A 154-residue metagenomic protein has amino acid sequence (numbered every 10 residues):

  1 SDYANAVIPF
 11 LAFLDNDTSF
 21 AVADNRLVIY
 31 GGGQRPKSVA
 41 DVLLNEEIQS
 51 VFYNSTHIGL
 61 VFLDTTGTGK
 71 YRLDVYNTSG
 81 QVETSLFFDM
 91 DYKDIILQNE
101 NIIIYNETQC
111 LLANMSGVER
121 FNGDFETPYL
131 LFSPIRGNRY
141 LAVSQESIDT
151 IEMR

Functional and structural regions predicted by a protein language model:
S1-A4, A23-N45, G67-F88, T108-E126 (+1 more regions): Surface-exposed loop/turn elements that mediate protein-protein interactions on large endomembrane-trafficking
D2-N16, V42-T56, F87-E100, E126-R139: Repeated scaffold domains used in trafficking and secretory/extracellular systems, primarily beta-propellers
L14-R26, N54-R72, I103-Q109, A142-S147: Beta-strand C-termini and the immediately following turn/loop, strongest in propeller blades
S19, K37-S38, V61, E83 (+3 more regions): Residues in flexible loops and secondary-structure boundaries
N99, S116-F121, N138-S144: Short, surface-exposed, charge-dense and proline/glycine-enriched linear segments
L131-R154: Hydrophobic, glycine-enriched assembly/anchoring segments
